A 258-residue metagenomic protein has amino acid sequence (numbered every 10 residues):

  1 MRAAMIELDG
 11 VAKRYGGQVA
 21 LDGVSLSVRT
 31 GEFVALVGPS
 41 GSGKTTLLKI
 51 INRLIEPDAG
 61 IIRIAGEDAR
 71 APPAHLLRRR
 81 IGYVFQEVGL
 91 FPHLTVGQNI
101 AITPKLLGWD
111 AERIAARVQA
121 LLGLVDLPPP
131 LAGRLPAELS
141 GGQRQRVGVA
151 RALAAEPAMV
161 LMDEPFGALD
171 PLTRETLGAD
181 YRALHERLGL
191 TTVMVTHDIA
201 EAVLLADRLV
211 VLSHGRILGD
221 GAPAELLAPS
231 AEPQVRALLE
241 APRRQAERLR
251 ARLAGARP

Functional and structural regions predicted by a protein language model:
V37-P39: The feature captures the beta-strand-to-loop junction immediately N-terminal to the Walker
N52: Helix-to-loop junction immediately C-terminal to a conserved catalytic motif
K105, E112-P130, A183: Conserved ABC ATPase "signature" region
L135-L139, Q143: Conserved ABC ATPase signature
E156: Conserved catalytic motifs of ABC-family nucleotide-binding domains
D220-G221, P229: ABC ATPase "signature
